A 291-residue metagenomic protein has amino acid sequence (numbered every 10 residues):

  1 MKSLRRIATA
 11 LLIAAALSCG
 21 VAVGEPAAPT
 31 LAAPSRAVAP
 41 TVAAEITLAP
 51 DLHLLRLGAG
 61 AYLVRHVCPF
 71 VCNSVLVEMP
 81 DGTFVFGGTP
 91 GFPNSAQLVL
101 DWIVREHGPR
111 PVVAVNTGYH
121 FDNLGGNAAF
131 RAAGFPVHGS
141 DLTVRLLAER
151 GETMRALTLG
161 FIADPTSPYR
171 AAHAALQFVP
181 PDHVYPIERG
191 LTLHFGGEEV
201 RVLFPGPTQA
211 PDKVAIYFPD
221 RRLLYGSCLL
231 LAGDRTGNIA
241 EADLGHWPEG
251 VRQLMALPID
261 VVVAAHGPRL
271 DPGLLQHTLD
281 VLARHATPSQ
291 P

Functional and structural regions predicted by a protein language model:
M1-L11: Bacterial N-terminal signal peptides that target proteins for export
A10-G20: Bacterial N-terminal signal peptides
C19-D81: Zn-dependent metallo-beta-lactamase
D51, T143-F204, M255-P258: Metallo-beta-lactamase
L55-D101, V214-C228: Conserved beta-strand hairpin/beta-sheet module of binuclear metal-dependent hydrolase folds, prominently
G60, V77, G118, F130 (+6 more regions): Divalent metal-coordination and catalytic microenvironments
P80-T83, P93-H138, V184, M255-V261: Active-site metal-binding motif and surrounding structural segment of the metallo-beta-lactamase
G82-F92, G190-T192, E199-D280: Metallo-beta-lactamase
